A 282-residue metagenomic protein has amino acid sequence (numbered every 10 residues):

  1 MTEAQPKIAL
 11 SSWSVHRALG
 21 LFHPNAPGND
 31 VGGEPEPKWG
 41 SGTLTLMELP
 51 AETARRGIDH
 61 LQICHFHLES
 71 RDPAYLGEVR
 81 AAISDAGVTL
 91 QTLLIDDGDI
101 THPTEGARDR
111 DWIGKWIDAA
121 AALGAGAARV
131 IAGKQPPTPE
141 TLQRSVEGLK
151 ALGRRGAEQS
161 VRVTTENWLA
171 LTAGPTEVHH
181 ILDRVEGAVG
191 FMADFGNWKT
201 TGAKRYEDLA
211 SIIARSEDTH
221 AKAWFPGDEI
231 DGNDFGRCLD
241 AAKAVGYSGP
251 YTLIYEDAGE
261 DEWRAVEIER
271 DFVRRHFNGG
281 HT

Functional and structural regions predicted by a protein language model:
M1-I117, A121, G190, P226 (+1 more regions): N-terminal pre-domain/capping segments
E3-P6, A82-A193, T200, W263-R264 (+1 more regions): Active-site acidic/histidine proton-transfer and metal-coordination neighborhood in alpha/beta enzyme cores
W13-V15, C64-F66, I95-G98, G133-Q135 (+4 more regions): Active-site beta-loop-alpha junctions enriched in small/polar residues
R17-A18, F22-L44, T104, P139 (+4 more regions): Gly/Pro-rich active-site loop or hairpin
R55-I58, A125, S216, Y247-S248: A structural motif
L61, Q91, A128, V163 (+2 more regions): Hydrophobic residues within beta-strands of alpha/beta enzymes
Y75-D85, G148-R155, D208-S211, R237-A242: Catalytic-core regions built around general acid/base machinery
